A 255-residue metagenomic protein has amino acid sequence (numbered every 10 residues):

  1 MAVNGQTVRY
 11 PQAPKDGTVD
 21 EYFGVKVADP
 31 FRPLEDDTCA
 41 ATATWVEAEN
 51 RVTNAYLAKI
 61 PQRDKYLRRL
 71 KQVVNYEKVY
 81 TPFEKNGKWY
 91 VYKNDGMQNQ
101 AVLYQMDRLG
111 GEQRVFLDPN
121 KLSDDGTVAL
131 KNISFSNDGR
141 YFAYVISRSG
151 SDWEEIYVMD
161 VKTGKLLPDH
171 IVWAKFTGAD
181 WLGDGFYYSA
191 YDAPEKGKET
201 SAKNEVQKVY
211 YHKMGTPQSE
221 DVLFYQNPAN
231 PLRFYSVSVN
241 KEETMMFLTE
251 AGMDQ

Functional and structural regions predicted by a protein language model:
V3-Q255: Beta-propeller folds
